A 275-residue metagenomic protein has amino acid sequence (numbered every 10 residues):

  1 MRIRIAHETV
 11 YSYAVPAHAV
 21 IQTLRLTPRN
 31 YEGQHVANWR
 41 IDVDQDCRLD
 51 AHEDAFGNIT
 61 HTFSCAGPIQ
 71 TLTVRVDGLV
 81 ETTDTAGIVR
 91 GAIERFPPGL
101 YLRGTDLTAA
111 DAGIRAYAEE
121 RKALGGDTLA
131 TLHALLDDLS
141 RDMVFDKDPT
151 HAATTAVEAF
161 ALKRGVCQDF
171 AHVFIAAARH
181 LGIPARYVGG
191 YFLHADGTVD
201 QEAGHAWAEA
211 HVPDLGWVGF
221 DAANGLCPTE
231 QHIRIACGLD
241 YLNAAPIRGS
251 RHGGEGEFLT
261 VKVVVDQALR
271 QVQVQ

Functional and structural regions predicted by a protein language model:
M1, H7, Q22, W39 (+7 more regions): Structural beta-strand/beta-sheet cores of well-ordered domains, especially the beta-sheet scaffolds that support
M1-E119: Linear, non-domain "peripheral" regions
Y11, V15, L24, Q34 (+16 more regions): Flexible, active-site-adjacent loop/turn segments at secondary-structure boundaries
H18, Y31, Q70, D106-L107 (+5 more regions): Short capping/connector residues at structural and topological boundaries
V20, D169-E255: Hydrophobic/aromatic-rich core segments of domains that either
V80-D84, R90, F96-G165, V173 (+2 more regions): Secondary-structure boundary elements
Q273-Q275: Alpha-helical and coiled-coil interaction segments, frequently adjacent to or embedded within charge-biased
